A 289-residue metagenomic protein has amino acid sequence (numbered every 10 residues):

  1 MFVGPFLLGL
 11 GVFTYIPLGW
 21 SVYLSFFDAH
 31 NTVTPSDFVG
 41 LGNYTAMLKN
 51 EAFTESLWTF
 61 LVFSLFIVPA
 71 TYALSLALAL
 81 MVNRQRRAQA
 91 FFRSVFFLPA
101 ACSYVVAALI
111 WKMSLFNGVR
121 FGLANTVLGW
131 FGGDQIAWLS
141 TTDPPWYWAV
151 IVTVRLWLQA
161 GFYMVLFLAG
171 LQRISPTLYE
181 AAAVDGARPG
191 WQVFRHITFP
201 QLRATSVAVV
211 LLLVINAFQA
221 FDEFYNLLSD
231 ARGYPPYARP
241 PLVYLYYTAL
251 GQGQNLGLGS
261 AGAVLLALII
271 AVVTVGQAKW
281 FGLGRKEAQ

Functional and structural regions predicted by a protein language model:
F2-Q289: A structural signal for multi-pass alpha-helical bundles of membrane permease subunits that mediate small-molecule
